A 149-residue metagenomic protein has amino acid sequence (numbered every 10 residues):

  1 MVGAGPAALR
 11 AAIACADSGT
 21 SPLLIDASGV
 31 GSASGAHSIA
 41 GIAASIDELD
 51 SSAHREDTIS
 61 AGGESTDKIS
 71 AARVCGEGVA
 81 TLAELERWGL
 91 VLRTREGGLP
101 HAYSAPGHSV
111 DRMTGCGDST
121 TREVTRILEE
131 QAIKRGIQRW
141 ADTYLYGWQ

Functional and structural regions predicted by a protein language model:
M1-L24: N-terminal Rossmann-like FAD-binding beta1-loop-alpha1 element of flavoenzymes
A27-Q149: Conserved N-terminal/central alpha/beta ligand/cofactor-binding core
